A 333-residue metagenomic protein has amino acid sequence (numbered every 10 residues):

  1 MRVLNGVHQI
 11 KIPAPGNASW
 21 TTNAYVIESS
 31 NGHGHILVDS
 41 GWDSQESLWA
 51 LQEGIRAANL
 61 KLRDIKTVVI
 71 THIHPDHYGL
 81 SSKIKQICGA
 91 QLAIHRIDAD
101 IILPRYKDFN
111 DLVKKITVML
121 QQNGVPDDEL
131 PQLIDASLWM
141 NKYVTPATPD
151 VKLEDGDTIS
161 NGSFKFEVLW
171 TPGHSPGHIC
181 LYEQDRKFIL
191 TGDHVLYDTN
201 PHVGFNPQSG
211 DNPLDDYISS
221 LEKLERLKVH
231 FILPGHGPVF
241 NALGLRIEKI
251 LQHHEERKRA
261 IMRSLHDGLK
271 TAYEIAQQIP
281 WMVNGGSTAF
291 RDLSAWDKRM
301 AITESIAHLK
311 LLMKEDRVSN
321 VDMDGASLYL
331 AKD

Functional and structural regions predicted by a protein language model:
M1-A58, A90, L181-Y197: Conserved beta-strand hairpin/beta-sheet module of binuclear metal-dependent hydrolase folds, prominently
G6, H236, I261, L312: Residue-level signal for inorganic ion chemistry
H35-L37, W42-Q45, W139-T148, F164-K258: Metallo-beta-lactamase
W42-L48, R56-S160, K187: Active-site HxH/HxHxD metal-binding segment of metal-dependent hydrolases
T71-H77, H95, H174, H178 (+2 more regions): Histidine-centered divalent metal-coordination motifs
Q86, T171, M313: Short, contiguous alpha-helical
R263-D333: C-terminal regulatory/interaction regions
